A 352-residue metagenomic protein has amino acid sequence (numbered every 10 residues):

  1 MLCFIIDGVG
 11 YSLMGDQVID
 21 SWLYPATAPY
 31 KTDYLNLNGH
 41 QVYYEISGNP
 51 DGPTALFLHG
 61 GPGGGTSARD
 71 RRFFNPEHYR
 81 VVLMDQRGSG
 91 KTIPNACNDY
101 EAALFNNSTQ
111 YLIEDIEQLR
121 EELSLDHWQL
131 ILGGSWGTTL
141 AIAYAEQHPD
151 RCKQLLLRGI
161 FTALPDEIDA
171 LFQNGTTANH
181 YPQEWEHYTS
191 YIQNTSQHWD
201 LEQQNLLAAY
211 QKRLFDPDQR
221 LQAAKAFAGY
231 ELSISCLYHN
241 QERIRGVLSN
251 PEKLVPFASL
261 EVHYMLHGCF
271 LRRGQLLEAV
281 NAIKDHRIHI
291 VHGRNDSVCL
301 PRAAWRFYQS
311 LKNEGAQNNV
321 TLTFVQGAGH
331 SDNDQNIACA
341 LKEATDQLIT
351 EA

Functional and structural regions predicted by a protein language model:
L2-L58, H78, A352: Alpha/beta-hydrolase fold catalytic core
H40-N98: Conserved HGGG/HGGXW glycine-rich cap/lid loop of the alpha/beta-hydrolase fold
Q110-Q129: Conserved acidic catalytic loop of the alpha/beta-hydrolase fold
W128-D166: Conserved hydrolase catalytic core segment
C152-L206: A catalytic-pocket lid/entrance helix-loop region that shapes and gates access to the active site across common
I290-H292: Short beta-strand/loop motif that positions the catalytic acidic residue of the alpha/beta-hydrolase fold
V298-A303: Conserved alpha/beta-hydrolase "acid-adjacent" motif
T323-A352: Catalytic active-site module of serine/aspartate enzymes centered on a nucleophile-bearing elbow/loop
